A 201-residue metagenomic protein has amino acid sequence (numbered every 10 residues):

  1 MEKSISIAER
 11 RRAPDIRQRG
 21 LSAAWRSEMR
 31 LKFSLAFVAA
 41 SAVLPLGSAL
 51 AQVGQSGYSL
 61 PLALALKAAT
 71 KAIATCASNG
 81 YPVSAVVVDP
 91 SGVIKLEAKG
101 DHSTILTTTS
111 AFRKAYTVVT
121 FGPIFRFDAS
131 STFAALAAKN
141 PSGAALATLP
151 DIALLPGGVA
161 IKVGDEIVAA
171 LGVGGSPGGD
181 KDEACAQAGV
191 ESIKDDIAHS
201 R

Functional and structural regions predicted by a protein language model:
E2-K3, L31, A40: Enriched for extracellular/lumenal, surface-exposed ectodomains of secreted and cell-surface proteins
E2-R10: Extreme N-terminal basic, low-complexity initiation segments that serve as generic localization/processing leaders
R10-R11, A40: Short, linear, compositionally biased motifs with a strong N-terminal bias
R11, S22-W25: Alpha-helical and His/Cys-centered functional microenvironments
G20, S27-F37: Bacterial N-terminal signal peptides that target proteins for export
S34-S48: Bacterial N-terminal signal peptides
L50-R201: Flexible, solvent-exposed loop/hinge segments and secondary-structure transition points
